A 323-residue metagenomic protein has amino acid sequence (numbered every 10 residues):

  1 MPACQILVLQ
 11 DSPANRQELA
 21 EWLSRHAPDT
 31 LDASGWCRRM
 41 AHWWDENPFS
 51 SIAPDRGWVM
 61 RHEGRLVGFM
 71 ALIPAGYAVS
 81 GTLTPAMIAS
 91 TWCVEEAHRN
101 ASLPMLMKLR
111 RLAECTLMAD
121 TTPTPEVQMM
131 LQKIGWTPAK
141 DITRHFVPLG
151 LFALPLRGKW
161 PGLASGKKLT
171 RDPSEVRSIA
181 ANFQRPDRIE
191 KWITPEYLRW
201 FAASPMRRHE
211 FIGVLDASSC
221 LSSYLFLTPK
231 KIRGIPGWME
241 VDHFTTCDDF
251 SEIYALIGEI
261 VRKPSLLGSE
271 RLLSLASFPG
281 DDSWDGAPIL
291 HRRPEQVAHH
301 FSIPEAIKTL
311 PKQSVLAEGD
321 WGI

Functional and structural regions predicted by a protein language model:
A3-I6: Extreme N-terminal starter segment of soluble prokaryotic enzymes
L9-Q10, N15-V67, Y77, Q132-D242: Amide-forming acyltransferase catalytic core, primarily the GNAT-like/NAT-type and related acyltransferase folds
A53-W58, V67-T91, E96-A97: A broadly used, surface-exposed interaction patch
L83-I88, L103-L109: "Short basic amphipathic alpha-helical interaction patches in structured regions
S90-N100, D242-S251: A short, internal acetyl-CoA/4′-phosphopantetheine-binding micro-motif in the GNAT/acyltransferase core
E96-K108, S251-E259: Conserved acetyl-CoA pyrophosphate-binding loop and the N-cap/start of the following alpha-helix in GNAT-like
L109-C115: Short, surface-exposed connector motifs at secondary-structure boundaries
T116-S165, F226-I323: Active-site/acyl-donor-binding loops of N-acyltransferases
